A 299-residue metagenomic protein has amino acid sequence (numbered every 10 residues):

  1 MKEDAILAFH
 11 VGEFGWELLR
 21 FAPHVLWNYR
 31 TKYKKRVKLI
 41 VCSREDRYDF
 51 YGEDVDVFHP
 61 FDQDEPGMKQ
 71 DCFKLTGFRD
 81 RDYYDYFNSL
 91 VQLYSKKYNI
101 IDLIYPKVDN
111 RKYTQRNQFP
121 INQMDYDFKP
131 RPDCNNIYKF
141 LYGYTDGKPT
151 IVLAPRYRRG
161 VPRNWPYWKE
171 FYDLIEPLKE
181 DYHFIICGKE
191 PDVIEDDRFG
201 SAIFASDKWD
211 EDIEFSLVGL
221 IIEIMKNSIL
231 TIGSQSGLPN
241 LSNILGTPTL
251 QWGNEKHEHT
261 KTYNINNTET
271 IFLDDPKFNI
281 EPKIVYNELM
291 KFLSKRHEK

Functional and structural regions predicted by a protein language model:
D4-A5, D146-V152, Y182-H183: Charged active-site motifs of nucleotide-sugar-dependent glycosyltransferases
D4-Y105, L220-E223, P239-L241, W252 (+1 more regions): Active-site and donor-binding regions of nucleotide-sugar-utilizing enzymes
F9, D62-D64, V152-R158, G188-K189: Short loop/turn segments at strand-loop or loop-helix junctions that form parts of catalytic or ligand-binding pockets
E17, I232, V285: Catalytic phosphate/metal-binding cores of nucleic-acid and nucleotide-processing enzymes, i.e., regions that mediate
D49-L75, I194-D212, T247, I265-L273: Active-site regions of enzymes building and remodeling cell-envelope glycoconjugates
D80-V152: A nucleotide-sugar donor-handling region in carbohydrate enzymes
W165-T260, I271-L273: Donor-binding and catalytic core of enzymes assembling or modifying cell-surface/extracellular glycoconjugates
E269-N287: Change "using UDP/GDP/dTDP sugars" to "using nucleotide sugars
